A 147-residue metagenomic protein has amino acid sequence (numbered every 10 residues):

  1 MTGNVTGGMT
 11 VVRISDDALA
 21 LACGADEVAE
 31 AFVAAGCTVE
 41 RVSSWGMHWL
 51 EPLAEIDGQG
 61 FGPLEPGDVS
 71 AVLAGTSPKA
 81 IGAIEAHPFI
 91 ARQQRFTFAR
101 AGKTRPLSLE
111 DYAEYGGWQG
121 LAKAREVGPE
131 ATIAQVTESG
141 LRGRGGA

Functional and structural regions predicted by a protein language model:
M1-A147: Feature of Fe-S/electron-transfer and energy-metabolism proteins that preferentially highlights extended coupling
